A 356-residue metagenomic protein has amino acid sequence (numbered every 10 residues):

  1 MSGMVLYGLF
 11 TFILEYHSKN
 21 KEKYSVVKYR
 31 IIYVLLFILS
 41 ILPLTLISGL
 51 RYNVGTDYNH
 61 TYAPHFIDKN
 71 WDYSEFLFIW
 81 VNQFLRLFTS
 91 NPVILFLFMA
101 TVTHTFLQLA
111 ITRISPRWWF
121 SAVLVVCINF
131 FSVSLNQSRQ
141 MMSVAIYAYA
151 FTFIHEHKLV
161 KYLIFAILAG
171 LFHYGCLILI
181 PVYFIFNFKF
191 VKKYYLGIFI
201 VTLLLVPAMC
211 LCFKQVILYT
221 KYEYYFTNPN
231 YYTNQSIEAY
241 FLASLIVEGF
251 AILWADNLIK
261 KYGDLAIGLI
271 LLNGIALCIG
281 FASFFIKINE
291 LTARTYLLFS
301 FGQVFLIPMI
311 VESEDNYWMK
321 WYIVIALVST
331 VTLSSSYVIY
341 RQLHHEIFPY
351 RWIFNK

Functional and structural regions predicted by a protein language model:
I13-A100, S335-K356: TM-lumen/periplasm interface segments of multi-pass membrane proteins, especially the first transmembrane helix
K23-V27, V54, N59-A63, D72-I79 (+2 more regions): Alpha-helical transmembrane segments and terminal signal-anchor/GPI-anchor hydrophobic tails, characterized by long
Q108-I128: Transmembrane-helix signature of polytopic, membrane-embedded enzymes that assemble or transfer cell-envelope glycans
F130, K161-I185, S283: Membrane-interface alpha helices of multi-pass inner-membrane proteins
L135-M141: Short acidic/glycine- and proline-prone juxtamembrane loop motifs at membrane-interface regions of multi-pass membrane
Y147-K161: Membrane-interface transmembrane helices that cradle and orient dolichyl/undecaprenyl
I200-L203, D315-S335: Signature aromatic-anchored transmembrane alpha helix within multi-pass, membrane-resident enzymes that catalyze glycan
